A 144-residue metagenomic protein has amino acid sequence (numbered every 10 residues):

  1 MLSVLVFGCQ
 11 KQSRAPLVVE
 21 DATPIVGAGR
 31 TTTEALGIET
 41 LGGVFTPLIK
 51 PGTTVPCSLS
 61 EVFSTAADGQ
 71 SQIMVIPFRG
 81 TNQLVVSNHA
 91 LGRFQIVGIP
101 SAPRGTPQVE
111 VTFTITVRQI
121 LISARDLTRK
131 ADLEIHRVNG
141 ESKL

Functional and structural regions predicted by a protein language model:
M1-L5: Bacterial N-terminal signal peptides
C9-Q12: Bacterial signal peptide processing site
R14-L144: Acidic low-complexity intrinsically disordered segments
